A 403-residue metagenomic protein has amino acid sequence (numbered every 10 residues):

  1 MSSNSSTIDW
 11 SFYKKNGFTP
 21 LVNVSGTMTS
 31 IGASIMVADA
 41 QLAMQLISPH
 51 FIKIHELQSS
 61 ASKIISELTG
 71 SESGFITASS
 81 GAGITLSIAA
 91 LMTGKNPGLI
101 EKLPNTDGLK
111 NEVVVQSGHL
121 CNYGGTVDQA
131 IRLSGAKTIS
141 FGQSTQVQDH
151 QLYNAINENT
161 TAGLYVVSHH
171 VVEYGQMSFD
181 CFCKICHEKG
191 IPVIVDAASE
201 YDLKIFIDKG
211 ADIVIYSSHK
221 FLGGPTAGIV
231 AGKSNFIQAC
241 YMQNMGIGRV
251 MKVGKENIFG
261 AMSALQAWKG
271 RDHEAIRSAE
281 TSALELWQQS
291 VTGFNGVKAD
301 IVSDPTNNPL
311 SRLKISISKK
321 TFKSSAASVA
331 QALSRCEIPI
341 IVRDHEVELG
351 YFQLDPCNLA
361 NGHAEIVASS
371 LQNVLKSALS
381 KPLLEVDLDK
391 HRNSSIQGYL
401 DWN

Functional and structural regions predicted by a protein language model:
S2-S5, A43, I47-H55: N-terminal alpha-helical segment of soluble enzymes
S6-I31, I35-M36, S59-I65, G70-T77 (+3 more regions): Conserved PLP-enzyme active-site core in the AAT-like
F12, T292-D387: Conserved C-terminal alpha-helix-loop-beta "cap" of PLP-dependent enzymes that closes/shapes the active-site mouth
P20-S30, A38-S48, L310-I315, G398: Generic N-terminal amphipathic, Lys/Arg-enriched alpha-helix
D39, A43-L46, L57-I64, S370: Residue-level detector of alpha-helical secondary structure
L68, K269-S303: Conserved PLP-dependent catalytic core of the aminotransferase class-I/II
T126, L333, D355, I396-N403: Divalent metal-cofactor coordination and adjacent catalytic microenvironments
L379-N403: Structural signal for terminal/edge beta-strands and the immediately following C-terminal loop/tail that closes
